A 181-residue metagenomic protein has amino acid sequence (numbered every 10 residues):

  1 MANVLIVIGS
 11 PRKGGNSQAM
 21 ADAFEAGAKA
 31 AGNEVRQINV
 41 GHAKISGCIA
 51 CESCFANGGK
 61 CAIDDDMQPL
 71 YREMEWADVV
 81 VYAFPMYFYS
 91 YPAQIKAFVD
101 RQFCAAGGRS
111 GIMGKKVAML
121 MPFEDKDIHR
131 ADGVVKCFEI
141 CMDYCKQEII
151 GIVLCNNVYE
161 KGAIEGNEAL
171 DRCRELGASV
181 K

Functional and structural regions predicted by a protein language model:
M1-G108, L154, G162-K181: N-terminal beta1-alpha1-beta2 submodule of the flavodoxin-like/Rossmannoid cofactor-binding fold
A93-Q94, G107-I152: Short, glycine-/small-residue-rich phosphate/pyrophosphate-handling segment
I128-H129, E160-G162: Short active-site-adjacent structural elements
N157: Active-site rim beta-loop-alpha module in soluble metabolic enzymes
